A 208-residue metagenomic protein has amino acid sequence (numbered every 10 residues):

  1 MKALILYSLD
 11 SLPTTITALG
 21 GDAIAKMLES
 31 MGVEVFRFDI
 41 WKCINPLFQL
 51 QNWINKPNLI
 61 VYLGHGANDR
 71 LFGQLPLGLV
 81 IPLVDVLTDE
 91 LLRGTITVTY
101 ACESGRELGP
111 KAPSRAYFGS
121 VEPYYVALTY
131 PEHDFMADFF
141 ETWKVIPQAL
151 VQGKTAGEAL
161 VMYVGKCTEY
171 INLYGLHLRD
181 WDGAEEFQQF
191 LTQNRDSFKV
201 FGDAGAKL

Functional and structural regions predicted by a protein language model:
M1-L63, I96-T99: A domain-level signal for caspase-like cysteine endopeptidase catalytic cores and their zymogen-processing architecture
D10-P13, C43-I44, H65-D69, C102-E107 (+1 more regions): Solvent-exposed loop/turn segments at secondary-structure junctions within structured extracellular/periplasmic domains
T15-A18, L71-Q74, L108-K111, L128-Y130: A short acidic (Asp/Glu
T17-I24, L75-D85, Y100, F139-F140 (+1 more regions): Well-ordered, non-membrane alpha-helical segments in soluble/globular domains
M31, R93, K111-R115: Short, structured coil segments at secondary-structure junctions
G66-L92: A short, glycine/acidic-enriched catalytic loop
P82-L108: Ser/Thr/Gly-rich flexible loops in soluble cytosolic domains mediating phosphotransfer, phosphorylation
G105-L208: Active-site-proximal C-terminal subdomain of hydrolase catalytic domains
